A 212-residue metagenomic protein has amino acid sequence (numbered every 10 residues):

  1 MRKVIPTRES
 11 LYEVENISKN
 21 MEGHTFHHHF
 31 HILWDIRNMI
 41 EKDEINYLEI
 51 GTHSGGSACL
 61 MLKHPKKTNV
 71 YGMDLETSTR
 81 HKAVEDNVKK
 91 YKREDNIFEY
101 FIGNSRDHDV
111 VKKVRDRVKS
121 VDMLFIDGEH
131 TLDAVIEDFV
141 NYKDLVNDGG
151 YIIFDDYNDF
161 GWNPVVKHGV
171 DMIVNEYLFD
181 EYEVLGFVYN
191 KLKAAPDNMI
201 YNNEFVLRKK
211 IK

Functional and structural regions predicted by a protein language model:
M1-F125, E129-K212: A short alpha-helical cap/connector motif
